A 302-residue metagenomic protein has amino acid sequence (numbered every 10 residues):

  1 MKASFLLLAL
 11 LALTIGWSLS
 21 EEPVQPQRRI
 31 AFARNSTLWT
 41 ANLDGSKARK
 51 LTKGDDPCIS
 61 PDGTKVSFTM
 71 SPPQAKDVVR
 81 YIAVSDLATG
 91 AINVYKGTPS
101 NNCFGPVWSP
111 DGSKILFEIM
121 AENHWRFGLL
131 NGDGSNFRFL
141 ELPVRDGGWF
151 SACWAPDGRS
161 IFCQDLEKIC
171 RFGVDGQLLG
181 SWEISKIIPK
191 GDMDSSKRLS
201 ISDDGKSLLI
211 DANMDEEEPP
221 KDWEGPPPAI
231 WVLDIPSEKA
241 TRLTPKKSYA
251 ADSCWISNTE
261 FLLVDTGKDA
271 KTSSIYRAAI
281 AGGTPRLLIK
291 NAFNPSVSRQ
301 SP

Functional and structural regions predicted by a protein language model:
M1-F5: Positively charged n-region of N-terminal signal peptides that target proteins for export
L7-T14: Bacterial N-terminal signal peptides
W17-P302: Sequence signature of WD/YWTD-type beta-propeller architectures
